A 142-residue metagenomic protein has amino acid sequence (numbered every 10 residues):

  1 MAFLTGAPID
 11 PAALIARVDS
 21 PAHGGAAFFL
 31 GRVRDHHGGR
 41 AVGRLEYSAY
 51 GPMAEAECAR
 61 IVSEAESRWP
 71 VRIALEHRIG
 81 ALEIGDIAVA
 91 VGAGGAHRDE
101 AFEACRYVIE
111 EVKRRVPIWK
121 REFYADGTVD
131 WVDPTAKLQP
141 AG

Functional and structural regions predicted by a protein language model:
M1-V89, G95-R106, E110-G142: N-terminal, polar/charged subdomain of small-to-medium soluble alpha/beta proteins
